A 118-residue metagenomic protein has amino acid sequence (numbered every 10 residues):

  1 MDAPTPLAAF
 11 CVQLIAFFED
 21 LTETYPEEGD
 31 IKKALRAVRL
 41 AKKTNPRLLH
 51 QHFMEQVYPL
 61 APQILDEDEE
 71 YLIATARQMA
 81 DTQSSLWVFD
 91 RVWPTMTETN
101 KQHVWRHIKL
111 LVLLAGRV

Functional and structural regions predicted by a protein language model:
M1-Q102, G116-V118: Terminal low-complexity "docking" segments
Q102-L110: Elongated alpha-helical scaffolds
